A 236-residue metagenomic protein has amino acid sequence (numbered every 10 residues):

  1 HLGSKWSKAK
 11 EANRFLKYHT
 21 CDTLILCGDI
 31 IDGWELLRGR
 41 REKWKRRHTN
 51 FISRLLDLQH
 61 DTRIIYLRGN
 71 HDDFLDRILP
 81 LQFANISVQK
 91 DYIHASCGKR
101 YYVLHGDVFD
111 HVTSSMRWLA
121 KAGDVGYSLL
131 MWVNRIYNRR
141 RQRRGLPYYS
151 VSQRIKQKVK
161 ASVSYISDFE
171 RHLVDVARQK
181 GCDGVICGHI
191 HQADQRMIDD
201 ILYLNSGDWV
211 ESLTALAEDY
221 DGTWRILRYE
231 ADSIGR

Functional and structural regions predicted by a protein language model:
H1, I31, D107, E230: Anionic group-transfer/hydrolysis microenvironments
H1-L2, L36-R40, R154-A161: Short, basic, glycine/proline-bearing loop/turn elements
G3-S96: Core catalytic region of metal-dependent phosphoesterases/phosphodiesterases, especially metallo-beta-lactamase-like
I25, I65, Y101, G184-V185: Hydrophobic "anchor" residues on beta-strands that sit immediately upstream of conserved functional sites
Q82-K90, Y102, D107, H111-L119 (+1 more regions): Conserved beta-sheet core of the metallophosphoesterase superfamily
S96-C97, I198: Structural motif
L104-F169: Active-site-proximal loop/helix segment associated with metal-binding centers of metalloenzymes
R228-R236: C-terminal regulatory/interaction regions
